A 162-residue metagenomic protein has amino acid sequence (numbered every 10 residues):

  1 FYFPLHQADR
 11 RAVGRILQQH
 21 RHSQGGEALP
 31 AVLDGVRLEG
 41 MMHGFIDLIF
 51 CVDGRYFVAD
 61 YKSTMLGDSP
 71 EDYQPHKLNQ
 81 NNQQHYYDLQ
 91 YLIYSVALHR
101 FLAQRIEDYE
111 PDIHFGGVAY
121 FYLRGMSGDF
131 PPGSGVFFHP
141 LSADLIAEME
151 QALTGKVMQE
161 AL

Functional and structural regions predicted by a protein language model:
F1-L162: Structural signature of nuclease core domains in nucleic-acid processing machines
